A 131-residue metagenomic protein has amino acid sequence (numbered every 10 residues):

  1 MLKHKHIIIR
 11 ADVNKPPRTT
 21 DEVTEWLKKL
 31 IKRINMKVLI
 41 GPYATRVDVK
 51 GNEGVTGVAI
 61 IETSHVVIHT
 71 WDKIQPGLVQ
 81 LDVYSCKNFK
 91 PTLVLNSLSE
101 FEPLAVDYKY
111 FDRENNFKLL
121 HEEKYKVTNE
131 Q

Functional and structural regions predicted by a protein language model:
M1-Q131: Polybasic/polar functional segments that serve as interface/processing modules
